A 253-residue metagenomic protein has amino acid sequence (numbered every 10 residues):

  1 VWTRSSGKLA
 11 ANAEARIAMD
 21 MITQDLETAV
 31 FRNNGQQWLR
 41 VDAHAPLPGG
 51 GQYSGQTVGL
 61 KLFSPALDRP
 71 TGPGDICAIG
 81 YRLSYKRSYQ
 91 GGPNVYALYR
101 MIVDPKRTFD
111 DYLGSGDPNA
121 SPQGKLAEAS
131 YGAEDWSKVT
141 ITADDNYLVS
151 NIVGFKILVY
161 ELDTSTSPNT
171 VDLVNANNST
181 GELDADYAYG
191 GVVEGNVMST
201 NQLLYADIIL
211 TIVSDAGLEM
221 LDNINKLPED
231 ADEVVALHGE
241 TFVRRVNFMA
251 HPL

Functional and structural regions predicted by a protein language model:
V1-F31: Aliphatic-rich helix starts adjacent to a transmembrane/signal segment
W2, A11, D20, G35-Y53 (+1 more regions): Solvent-exposed N-terminal domain segments of exported/luminal and surface proteins
W2, L26-N33, Y85, V159 (+1 more regions): A generic secondary-structure signal for well-formed alpha-helical elements
W2, M19-M21, L26, Y81 (+3 more regions): Long, contiguous hydrophobic alpha-helical segments, chiefly transmembrane helices and signal peptides
Q24, T28-R32, N223-D230: Short helix-loop boundary/capping segments at the starts of domains
F31-G35, Y89-P93, G217-L221: Short, solvent-exposed secondary-structure capping/transition elements
L47-T164: Surface-exposed loop/linker segments characteristic of extracytoplasmic
Y53, G72, T140-L253: Short linear sequence signals and composition-biased patches located at protein termini or domain-edge surfaces
